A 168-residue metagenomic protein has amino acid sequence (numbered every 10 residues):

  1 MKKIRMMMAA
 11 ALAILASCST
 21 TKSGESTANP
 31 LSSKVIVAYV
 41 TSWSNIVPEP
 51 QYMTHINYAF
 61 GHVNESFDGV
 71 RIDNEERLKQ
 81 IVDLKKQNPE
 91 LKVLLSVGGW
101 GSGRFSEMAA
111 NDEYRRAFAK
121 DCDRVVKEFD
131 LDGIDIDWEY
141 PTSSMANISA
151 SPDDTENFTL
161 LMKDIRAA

Functional and structural regions predicted by a protein language model:
K2-A9: Sec-dependent signal peptide recognition, specifically the positively charged N-region followed immediately by
A13: Short, surface-exposed polybasic-aromatic patches that bind anionic ligands, especially phosphate groups
A16-S17: C-terminal motif of bacterial Sec signal peptides marking the signal peptidase cleavage site
G24-V126, T142-S143, I148, D153-D164: Glycan-recognition patch characteristic of GH18 chitinases/ENGases and related GlcNAc/peptidoglycan-binding proteins
I134-E139: Mobile, glycine-rich extracellular loop/lid and propeptide segments that shape or gate substrate/ligand access
R166-A168: Active-site-proximal helices and loops of the catalytic beta/alpha 8
